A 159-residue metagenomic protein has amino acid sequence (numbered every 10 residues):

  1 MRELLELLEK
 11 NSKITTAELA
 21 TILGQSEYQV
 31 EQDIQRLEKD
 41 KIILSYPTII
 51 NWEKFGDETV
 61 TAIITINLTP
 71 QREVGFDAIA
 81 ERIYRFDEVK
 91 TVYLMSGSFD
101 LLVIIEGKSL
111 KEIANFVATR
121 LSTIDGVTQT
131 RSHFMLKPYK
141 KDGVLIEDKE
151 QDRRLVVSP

Functional and structural regions predicted by a protein language model:
M1-P159: A compositional/biophysical signature of low hydrophobicity enriched in polar/charged and small residues
